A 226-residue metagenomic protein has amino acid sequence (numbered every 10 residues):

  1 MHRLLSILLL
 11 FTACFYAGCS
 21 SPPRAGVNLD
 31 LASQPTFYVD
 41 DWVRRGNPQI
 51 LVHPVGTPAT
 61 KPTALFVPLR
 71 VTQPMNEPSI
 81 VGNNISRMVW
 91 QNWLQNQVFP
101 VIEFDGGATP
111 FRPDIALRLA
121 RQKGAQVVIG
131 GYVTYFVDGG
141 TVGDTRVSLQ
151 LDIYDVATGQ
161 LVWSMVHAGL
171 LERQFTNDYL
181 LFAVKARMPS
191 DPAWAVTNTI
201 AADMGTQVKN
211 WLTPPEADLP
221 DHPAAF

Functional and structural regions predicted by a protein language model:
M1-L4: Positively charged n-region of N-terminal signal peptides that target proteins for export
S6-Y16: Bacterial N-terminal signal peptides
C19-T60, D155-F226: C-terminal/domain-edge helix-coil "capping" segments
S20-P22, F111-S164, Q174-F175: Surface-exposed short loop/turn segments
A59-G130, D203, Q207-W211: N-terminal segment of the mature soluble domain
P68-V71, D105, Y132-Y135, L151 (+1 more regions): A mature extracytoplasmic/lumenal domain signature
P78-S86, T109, P113, G140-D144 (+1 more regions): Solvent-exposed, acidic/flexible segments
N83-M88, Q122, V147-I153, L170 (+1 more regions): Short, low-complexity, polar/charged sequence segments that are solvent-exposed and flexible
